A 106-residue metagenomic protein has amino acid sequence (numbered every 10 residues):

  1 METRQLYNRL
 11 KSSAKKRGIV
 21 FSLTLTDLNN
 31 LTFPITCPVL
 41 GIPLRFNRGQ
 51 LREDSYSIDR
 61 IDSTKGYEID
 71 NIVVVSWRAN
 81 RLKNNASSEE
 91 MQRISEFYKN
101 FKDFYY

Functional and structural regions predicted by a protein language model:
E2, K65, N84: Aromatic-acidic/polar surface patches that form glycan- and anion
E2-T36: Short, charged surface segments at domain edges that flank catalytic/cofactor-binding sites
I19, I35-V74: Histidine-centered nuclease catalytic patch
L23-D27, E68, S87: A diffuse structural propensity rather than consistent per-protein peaks
I42-N47, I72-I94: Short Cys/His-centered divalent metal-binding micro-motifs
T64, A79-L82, F101: Mid-sequence acidic-hydrophobic segments that form the walls of catalytic/ligand-binding cavities or oligomerization
R93, F97-Y106: Charged phosphate-binding loop/patch that engages nucleotide di/tri-phosphates or the phosphate backbone of nucleic
